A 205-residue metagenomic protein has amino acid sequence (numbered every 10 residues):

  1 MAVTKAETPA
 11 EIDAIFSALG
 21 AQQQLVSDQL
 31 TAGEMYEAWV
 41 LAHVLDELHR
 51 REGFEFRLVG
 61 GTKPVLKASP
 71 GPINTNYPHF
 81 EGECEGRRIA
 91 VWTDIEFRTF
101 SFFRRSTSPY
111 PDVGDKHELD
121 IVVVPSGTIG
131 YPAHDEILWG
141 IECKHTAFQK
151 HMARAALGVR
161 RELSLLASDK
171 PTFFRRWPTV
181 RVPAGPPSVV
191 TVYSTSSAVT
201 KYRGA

Functional and structural regions predicted by a protein language model:
M1-H79, E83: Nuclease-adjacent, charged terminal/linker segments that flank catalytic cores
V44, L119-G127, D135-K150, A156-L163: Conserved catalytic cores of phosphodiester-cleaving nucleases, focusing on short active-site segments
F54, E136, A184-S188: A generic structural motif
T62-D135, F148: Active-site metal-binding core of divalent-cation-utilizing nuclease and nuclease-like domains
I89, K150, V199-K201: Short, surface-exposed beta-strand/loop "edge" segments at domain boundaries and coil↔beta transitions
L166-A205: Nucleic-acid nuclease catalytic cores
